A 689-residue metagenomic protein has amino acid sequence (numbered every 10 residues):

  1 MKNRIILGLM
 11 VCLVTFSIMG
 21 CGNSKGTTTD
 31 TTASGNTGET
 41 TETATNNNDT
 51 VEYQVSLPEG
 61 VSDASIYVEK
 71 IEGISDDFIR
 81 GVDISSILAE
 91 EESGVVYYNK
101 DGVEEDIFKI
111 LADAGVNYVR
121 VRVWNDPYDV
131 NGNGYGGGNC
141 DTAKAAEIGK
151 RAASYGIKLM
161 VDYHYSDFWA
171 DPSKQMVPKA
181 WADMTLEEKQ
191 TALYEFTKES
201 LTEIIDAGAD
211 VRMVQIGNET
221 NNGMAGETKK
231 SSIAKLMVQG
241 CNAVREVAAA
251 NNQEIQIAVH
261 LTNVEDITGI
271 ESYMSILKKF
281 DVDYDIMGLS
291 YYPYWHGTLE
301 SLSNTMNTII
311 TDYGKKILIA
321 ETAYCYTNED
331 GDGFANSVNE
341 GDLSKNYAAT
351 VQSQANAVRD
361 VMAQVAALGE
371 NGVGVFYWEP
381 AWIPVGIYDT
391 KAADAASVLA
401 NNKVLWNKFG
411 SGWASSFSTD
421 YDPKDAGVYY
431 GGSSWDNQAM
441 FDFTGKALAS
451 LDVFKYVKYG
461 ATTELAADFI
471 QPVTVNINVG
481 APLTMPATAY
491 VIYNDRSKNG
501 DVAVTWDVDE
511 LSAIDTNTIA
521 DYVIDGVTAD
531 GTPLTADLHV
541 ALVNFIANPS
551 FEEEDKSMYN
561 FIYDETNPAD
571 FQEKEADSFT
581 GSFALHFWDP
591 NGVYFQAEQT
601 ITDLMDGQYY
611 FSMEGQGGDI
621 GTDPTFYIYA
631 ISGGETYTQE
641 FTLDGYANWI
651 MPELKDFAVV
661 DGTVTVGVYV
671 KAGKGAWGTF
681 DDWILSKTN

Functional and structural regions predicted by a protein language model:
V51-D63, V68-R80, I84, A541-N567: Extracellular carbohydrate-recognition regions
G60, S65, T327-L343, A348-A357 (+1 more regions): Aromatic-rich peripheral "rim/lid" segments of glycoside hydrolase catalytic domains that contact and position glycan
V82, K150, V161, F551 (+3 more regions): Extra-cytoplasmic beta-strand recognition segments
D106, E552-P590: Extracellular glycan-recognition surfaces and repeat-rich motifs
G134-Y135, C140-K144, A170-L277, V282 (+2 more regions): Active-site cleft segment of glycoside hydrolase catalytic domains centered on the general acid/base Glu
E464-S497: Solvent-exposed, low-complexity, repeat-rich "mucin-like" stalks and linkers
R496-L538: Serine/threonine-rich, repeat-prone extracellular segments and beta-strand-based repeat modules of secreted/surface
G633-T663, G673-G675: Extracellular carbohydrate recognition and processing domains and analogous Trp-centered ligand-binding platforms
